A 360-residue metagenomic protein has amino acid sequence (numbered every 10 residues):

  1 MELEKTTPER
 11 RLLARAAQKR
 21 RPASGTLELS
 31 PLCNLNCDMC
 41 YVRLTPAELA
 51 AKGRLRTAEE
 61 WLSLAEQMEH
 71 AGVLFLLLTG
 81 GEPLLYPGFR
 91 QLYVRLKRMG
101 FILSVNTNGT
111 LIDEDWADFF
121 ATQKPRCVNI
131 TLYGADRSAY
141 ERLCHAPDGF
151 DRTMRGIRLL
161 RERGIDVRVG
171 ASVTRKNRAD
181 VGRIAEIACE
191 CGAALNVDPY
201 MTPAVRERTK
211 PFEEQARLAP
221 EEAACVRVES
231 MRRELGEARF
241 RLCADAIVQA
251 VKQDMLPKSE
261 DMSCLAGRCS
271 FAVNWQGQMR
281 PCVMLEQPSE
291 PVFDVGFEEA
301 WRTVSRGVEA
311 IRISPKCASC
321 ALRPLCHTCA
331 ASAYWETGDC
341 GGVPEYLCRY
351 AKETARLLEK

Functional and structural regions predicted by a protein language model:
M1-C127: Conserved alpha-helical substructure of the radical SAM core
T26, A193, R206, A244-A355: Accessory C-terminal segments flanking Radical SAM cores
N36, G72, K124, I165 (+3 more regions): Short loop/turn motifs at secondary-structure junctions
P46-L55, R142-D148, F212, W335: Short glycine-enriched, charge-decorated loop/helix-capping segments at active-site entrances that position
A47, L85, D113, R137 (+3 more regions): Generic structural signal for helix capping and beta-alpha/helix-loop junctions
R56, P87, D148, K176-A179 (+1 more regions): Residue-level signal for the nucleotide or nucleotide-sugar donor/cofactor binding architecture
E59-E66, H70, Q91-R98, D115-D118 (+8 more regions): Replace "anionic and nucleotidyl ligands
T122, T131-Y133, S138-A266, A272-R280 (+1 more regions): Radical SAM enzyme [4Fe-4S]-AdoMet core and its adjacent flexible, acidic and glycine-rich loops/tails across
